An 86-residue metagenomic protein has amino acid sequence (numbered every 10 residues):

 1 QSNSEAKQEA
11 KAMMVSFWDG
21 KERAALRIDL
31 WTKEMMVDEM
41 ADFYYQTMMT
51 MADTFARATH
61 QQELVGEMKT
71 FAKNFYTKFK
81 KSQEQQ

Functional and structural regions predicted by a protein language model:
S2-A56: Active-site- and interface-proximal helix/loop "cap" or "latch" segments in soluble metabolic and energy-transducing
M49-Q86: C-terminal charged interaction modules
